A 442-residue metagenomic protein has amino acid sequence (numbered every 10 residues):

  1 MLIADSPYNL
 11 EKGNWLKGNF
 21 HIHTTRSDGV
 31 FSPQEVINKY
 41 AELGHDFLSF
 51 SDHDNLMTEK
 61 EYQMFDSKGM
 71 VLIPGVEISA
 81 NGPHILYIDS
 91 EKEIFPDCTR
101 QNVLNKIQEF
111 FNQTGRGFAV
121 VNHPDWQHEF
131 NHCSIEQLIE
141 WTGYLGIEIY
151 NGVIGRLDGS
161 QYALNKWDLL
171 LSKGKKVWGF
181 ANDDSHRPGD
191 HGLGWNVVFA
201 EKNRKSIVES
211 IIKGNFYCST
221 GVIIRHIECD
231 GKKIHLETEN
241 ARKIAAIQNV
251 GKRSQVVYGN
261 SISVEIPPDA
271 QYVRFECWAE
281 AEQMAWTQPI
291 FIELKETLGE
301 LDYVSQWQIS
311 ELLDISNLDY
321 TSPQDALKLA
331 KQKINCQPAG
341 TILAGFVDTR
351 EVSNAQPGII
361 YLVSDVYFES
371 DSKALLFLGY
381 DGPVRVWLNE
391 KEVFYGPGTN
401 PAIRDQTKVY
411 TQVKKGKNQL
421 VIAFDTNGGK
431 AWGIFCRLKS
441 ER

Functional and structural regions predicted by a protein language model:
M1-W15, G174-W178, D183-L301: C-terminal functional module detector
L2-P124, H128-T142, I149-K166, N182-P188 (+3 more regions): A metal-dependent hydrolase metal-coordination microenvironment
E91, N249-V250, W387-K391: Short strand-turn-strand beta-turns centered on an Asx-Gly dipeptide
N260-V264, L362-S364, D405-V409: Short strand-edge motifs at loop-to-beta-strand transitions and within beta-strands of extracellular beta-rich domains
L294-V347, V421-R442: Accessory carbohydrate-binding/adhesion or oligomerization-edge regions at the termini of glycan-active proteins
Q356-V366: Short beta-strands within extracellular/lumenal beta-sheet-rich domains
F368, K373-W387, L420: Aromatic-lined ligand-binding clefts that engage carbohydrates, nucleic acids, or primary amines
R385-F435: Beta-strand-rich ligand-recognition modules
